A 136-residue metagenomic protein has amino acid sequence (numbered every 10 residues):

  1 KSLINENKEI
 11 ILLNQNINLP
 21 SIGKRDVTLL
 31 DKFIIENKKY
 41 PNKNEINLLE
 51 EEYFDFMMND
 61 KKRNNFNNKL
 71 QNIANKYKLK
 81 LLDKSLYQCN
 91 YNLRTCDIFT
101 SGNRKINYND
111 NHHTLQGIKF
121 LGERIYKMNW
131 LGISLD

Functional and structural regions predicted by a protein language model:
K1-D136: Extracellular glycan-modifying ectodomains
